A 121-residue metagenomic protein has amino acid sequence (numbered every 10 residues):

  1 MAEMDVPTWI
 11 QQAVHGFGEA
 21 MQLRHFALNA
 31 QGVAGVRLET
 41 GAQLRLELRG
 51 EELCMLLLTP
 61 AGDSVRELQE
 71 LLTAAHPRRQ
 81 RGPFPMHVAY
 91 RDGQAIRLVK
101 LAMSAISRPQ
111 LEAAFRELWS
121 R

Functional and structural regions predicted by a protein language model:
M1-Q43, Q80-H87: Charge-rich, low-complexity N-terminal segments
M4, G62, A105-P109: Ordered, soluble secondary-structure elements with a strong preference for glycine-centered loop motifs and nearby
V6, A13, F17, R66-A75 (+1 more regions): Short, Φ-rich (hydrophobic/aromatic) sequence segments
A34-Q43, L71, I96-K100, S120: Short alpha-helical interface elements
V36-R66: The feature represents the first ordered module of a protein
L56-Q94: Short, internal acidic amphipathic alpha-helical interface segments that mediate docking to partner proteins
P83-S120: Well-ordered alpha/beta subsegment
